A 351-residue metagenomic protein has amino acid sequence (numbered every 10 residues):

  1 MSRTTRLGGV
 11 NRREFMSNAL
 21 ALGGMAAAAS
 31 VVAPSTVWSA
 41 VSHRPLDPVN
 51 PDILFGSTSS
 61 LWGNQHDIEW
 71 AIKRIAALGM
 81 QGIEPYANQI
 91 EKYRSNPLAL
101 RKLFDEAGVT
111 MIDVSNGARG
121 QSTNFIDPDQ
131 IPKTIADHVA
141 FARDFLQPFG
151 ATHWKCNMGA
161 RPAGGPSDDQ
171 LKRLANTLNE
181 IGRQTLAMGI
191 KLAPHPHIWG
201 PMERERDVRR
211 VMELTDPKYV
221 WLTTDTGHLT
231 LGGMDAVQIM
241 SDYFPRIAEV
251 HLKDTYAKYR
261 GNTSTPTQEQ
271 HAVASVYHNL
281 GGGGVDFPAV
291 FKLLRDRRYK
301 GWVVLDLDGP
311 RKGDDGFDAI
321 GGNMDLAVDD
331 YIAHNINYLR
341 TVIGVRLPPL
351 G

Functional and structural regions predicted by a protein language model:
S2-G9, R13-V31, S35-F55, E69-A76 (+3 more regions): Histidine-acidic metal/acid-base catalytic patches
R3-T4, W62-G63, K92, K133-T134 (+3 more regions): Residues that cap or flank secondary-structure elements
E14, A19-V31, D47, E106 (+2 more regions): Active-site acidic/histidine proton-transfer and metal-coordination neighborhood in alpha/beta enzyme cores
P45-N50, I72-A77, R94-V114, A140-G150 (+4 more regions): Acidic (Asp/Glu)-rich catalytic clusters
I53-S59, I83-P85, M111-N116, W154-C156 (+4 more regions): Hydrophobic faces of well-ordered beta-strands that scaffold small-molecule active sites in alpha/beta enzyme cores
W62-D67, Y86-P97, G120-F125, R161-P166 (+5 more regions): Acidic-and-aromatic substrate-binding clefts and catalytic sites of carbohydrate-active enzymes
G108-R119, D137-Q147, W221-G227, G284 (+1 more regions): Short, basic, helix/turn surface patches
